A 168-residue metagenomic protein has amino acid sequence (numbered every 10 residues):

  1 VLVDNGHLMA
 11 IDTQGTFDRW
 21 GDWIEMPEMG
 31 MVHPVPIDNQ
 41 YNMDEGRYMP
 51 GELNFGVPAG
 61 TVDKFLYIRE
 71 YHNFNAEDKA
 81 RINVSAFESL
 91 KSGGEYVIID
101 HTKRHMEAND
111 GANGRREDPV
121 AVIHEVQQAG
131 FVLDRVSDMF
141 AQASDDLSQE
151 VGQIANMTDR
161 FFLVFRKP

Functional and structural regions predicted by a protein language model:
V1-F55: Class I SAM-dependent methyltransferase SAM/SAH-binding core
L2-V3, F74-A76, L90-S92: Helix-to-beta-strand junctions that scaffold the AdoMet/dcAdoMet cofactor pocket in Class I SAM-dependent enzymes
L8-I11, G93-H105: Conserved beta-strand signature within the Rossmann-like core of class I S-adenosyl-L-methionine
M29, H33, N109-V136: Conserved Class I S-adenosyl-L-methionine
F55-F65: A short acidic, Gly/Pro-enriched loop at the edge of an enzyme's catalytic core that lines a small-molecule cofactor
D63-D78: A short SAM/SAH-binding and catalytic strip from SAM-dependent methyltransferases
A80-S92: A short glycine-rich, Lys/Arg-flanked "PGG" loop and its adjoining helix->strand segment in the class I
A129, D145-P168: Core SAM-dependent methyltransferase catalytic element
